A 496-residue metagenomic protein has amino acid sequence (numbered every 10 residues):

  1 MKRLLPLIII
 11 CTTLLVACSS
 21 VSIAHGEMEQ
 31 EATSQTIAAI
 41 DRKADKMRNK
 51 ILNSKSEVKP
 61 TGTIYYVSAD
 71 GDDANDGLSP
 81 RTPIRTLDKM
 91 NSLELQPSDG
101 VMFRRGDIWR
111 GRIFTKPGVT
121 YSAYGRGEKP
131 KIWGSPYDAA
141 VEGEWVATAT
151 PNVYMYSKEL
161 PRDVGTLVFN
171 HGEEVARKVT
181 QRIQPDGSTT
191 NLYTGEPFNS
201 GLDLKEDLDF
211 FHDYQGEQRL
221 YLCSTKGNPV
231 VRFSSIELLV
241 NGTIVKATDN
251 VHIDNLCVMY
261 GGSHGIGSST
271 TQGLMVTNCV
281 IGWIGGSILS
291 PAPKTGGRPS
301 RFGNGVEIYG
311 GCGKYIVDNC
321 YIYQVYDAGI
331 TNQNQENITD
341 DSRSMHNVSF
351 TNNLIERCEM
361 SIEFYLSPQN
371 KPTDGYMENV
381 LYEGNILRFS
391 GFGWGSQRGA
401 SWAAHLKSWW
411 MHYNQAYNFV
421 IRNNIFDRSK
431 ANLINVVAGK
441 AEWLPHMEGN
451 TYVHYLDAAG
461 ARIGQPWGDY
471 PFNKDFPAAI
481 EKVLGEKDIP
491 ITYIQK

Functional and structural regions predicted by a protein language model:
M1-L4: Positively charged n-region of N-terminal signal peptides that target proteins for export
I8-A17: Bacterial N-terminal signal peptides
A17-S34, I40: Bacterial Sec-dependent N-terminal signal peptides
A32-G267, G285-R301, I308, T339 (+2 more regions): Extracellular polysaccharide-degrading/modifying enzymes targeting complex plant/algal/animal polysaccharides
R110-T120, G127, A139, N352-L354 (+3 more regions): Predominantly extracellular beta-rich ligand-binding scaffolds that present long acidic/polar faces for carbohydrate
A139-M155, D207, E237-T243, Y260-G267 (+5 more regions): Extracellular beta-strand/beta-solenoid scaffold signature
D249-Y260, Q272-G296, F302-G305, G310-E336 (+5 more regions): Right-handed parallel beta-helix
